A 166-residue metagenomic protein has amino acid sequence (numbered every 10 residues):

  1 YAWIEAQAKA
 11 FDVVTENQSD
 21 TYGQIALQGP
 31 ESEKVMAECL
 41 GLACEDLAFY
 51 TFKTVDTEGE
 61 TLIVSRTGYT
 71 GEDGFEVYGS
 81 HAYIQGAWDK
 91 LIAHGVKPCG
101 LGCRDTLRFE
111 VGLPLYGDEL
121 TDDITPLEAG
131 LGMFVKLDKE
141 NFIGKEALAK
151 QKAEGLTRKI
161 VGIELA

Functional and structural regions predicted by a protein language model:
Y1-A166: Conserved, structured C-terminal
